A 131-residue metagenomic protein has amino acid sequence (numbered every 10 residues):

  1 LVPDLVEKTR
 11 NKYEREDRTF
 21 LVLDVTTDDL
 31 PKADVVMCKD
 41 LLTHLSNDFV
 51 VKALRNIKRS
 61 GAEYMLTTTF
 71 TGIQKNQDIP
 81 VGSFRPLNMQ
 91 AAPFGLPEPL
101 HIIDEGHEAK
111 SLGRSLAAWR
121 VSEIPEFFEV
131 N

Functional and structural regions predicted by a protein language model:
L1-A33, L45-N131: Class I (Rossmann-like) S-adenosyl-L-methionine-dependent methyltransferase catalytic domain, capturing the SAM-binding
M37: A conserved beta-strand element that flanks and buttresses the S-adenosyl-L-methionine
